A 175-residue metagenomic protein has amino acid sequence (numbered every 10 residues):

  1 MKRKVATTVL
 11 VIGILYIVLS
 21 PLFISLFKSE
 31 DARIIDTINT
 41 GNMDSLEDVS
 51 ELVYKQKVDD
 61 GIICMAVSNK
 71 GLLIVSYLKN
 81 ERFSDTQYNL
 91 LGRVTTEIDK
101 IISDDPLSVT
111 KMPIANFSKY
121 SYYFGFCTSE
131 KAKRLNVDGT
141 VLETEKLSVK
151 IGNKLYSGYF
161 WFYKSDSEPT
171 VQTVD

Functional and structural regions predicted by a protein language model:
K4-S25: Hydrophobic membrane-insertion alpha-helices, especially the h-region of bacterial N-terminal signal peptides
F23-V53, T128: Short, non-transmembrane alpha-helical segments in secretory-pathway proteins
D48-N80: Exposed beta-strand-loop-beta-strand "reactive/processing" segments of non-cytosolic proteins
S50-K57, S108-A115, K146-K150: Short amphipathic beta-strand and strand-loop transition segments with alternating hydrophobic
Y77, K133-D175: Ser/Thr-rich low-complexity repeats and stalk/linker segments
N80-D99: Short beta-strand edge/turn micro-motifs at domain boundaries
V94-F124: Extracellular ectodomain segments of secreted/surface proteins
F124-A132: Structural motif
